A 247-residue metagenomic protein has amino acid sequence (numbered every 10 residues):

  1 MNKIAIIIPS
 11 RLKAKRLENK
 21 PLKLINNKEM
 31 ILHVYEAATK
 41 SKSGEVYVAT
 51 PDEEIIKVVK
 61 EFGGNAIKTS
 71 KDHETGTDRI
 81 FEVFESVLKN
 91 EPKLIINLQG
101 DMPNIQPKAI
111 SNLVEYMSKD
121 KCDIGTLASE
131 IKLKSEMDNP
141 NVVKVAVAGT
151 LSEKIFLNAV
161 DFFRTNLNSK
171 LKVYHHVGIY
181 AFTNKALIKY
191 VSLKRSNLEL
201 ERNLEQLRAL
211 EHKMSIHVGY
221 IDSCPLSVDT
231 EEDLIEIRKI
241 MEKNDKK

Functional and structural regions predicted by a protein language model:
N2-T50: N-terminal glycine-rich phosphate-binding loop and ensuing alpha1 helix
I6, V46-V48, I95, G125 (+1 more regions): Hydrophobic/aromatic residues located in beta-strands of well-ordered beta-sheets within soluble catalytic
L12, S70-G76, S223-P225: Short, acidic/turn-prone active-site loops that include or flank metal/cofactor- and phosphate-binding residues
S43, N90-P92, K119-D123, M214: Short, high-confidence coil segments that cap the C-terminus of an alpha-helix and link into the following beta-strand
Y47, E53-E115: Short phosphate-binding loop-to-helix
T50-P51, I105, F182, D229: A conserved hydrophobic position in a structured secondary element of the catalytic/binding core that shapes
I105-S196: Conserved core of the sugar-phosphate nucleotidyltransferase
V173-K247: Conserved alpha/beta core of the MobA/IspD/sugar-nucleotide pyrophosphorylase nucleotidyltransferase superfamily
